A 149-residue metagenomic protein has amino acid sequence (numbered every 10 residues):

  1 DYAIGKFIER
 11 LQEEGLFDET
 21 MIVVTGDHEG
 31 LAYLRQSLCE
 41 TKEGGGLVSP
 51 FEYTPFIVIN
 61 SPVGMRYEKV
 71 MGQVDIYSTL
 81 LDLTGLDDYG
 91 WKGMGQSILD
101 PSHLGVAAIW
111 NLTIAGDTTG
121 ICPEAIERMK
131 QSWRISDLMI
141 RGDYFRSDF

Functional and structural regions predicted by a protein language model:
D1-A3, L34-S37, S78, D87: A short linear-motif detector with a strong N-terminal bias
D1-G5, G26, V70, V74: Conserved structured core elements
D1-T20, P50: A long, amphipathic alpha-helix that forms part of the scaffold/cap immediately adjacent to metal-dependent active
A3-L11, H28, T79, L83: Generic, well-ordered alpha-helical scaffold segments in large soluble proteins
K6-F7, E40-K42, G105-I109: Short secondary-structure boundary micro-motifs
R10, G44-G46, G64, L86: Short, flexible coil/linker segments at or flanking structured domains
G15, P62-F149: Membrane-interface soluble catalytic domains
D18-E19, V24-P62: Histidine-centered active-site microenvironments of extracellular/periplasmic hydrolases and transferases
